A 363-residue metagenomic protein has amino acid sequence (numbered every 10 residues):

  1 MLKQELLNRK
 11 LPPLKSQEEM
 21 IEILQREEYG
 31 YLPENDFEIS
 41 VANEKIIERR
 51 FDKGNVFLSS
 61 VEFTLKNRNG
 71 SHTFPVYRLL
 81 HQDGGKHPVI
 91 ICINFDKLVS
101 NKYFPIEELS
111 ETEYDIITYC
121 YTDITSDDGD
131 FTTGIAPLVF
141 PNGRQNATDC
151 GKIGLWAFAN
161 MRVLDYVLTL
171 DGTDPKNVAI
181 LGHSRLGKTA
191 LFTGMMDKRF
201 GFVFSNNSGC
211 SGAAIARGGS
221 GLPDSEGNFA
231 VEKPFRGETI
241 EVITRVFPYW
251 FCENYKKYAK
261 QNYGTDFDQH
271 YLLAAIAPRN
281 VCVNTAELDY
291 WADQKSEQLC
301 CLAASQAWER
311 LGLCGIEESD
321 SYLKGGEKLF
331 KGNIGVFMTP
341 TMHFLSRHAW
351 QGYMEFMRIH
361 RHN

Functional and structural regions predicted by a protein language model:
M1-T73, R361: N-terminal targeting or regulatory segments adjacent to alpha/beta-hydrolase or S9 domains
R68-F74, L80-I90, T112: Proline/glycine-enriched tight loop/beta-turn segments at coil->beta junctions that connect or precede beta-strands
G85-R162, Y166-T169, G209-G218: Cap/lid segment of the alpha/beta-hydrolase catalytic domain
T173-S184: Alpha/beta-hydrolase fold nucleophile elbow
G182-G194: Glycine-rich nucleophile elbow surrounding the catalytic serine of serine-hydrolase chemistry
S205-L272, E297-S319: Mobile cap/lid helix-loop segments that gate and shape the active-site cleft of serine hydrolases
V246, K295, L302-N363: C-terminal catalytic histidine-bearing segment of alpha/beta-hydrolase fold enzymes
A277-Q294, T339-T341: Conserved strand-to-loop "acid loop" that flanks and positions the catalytic carboxylate
